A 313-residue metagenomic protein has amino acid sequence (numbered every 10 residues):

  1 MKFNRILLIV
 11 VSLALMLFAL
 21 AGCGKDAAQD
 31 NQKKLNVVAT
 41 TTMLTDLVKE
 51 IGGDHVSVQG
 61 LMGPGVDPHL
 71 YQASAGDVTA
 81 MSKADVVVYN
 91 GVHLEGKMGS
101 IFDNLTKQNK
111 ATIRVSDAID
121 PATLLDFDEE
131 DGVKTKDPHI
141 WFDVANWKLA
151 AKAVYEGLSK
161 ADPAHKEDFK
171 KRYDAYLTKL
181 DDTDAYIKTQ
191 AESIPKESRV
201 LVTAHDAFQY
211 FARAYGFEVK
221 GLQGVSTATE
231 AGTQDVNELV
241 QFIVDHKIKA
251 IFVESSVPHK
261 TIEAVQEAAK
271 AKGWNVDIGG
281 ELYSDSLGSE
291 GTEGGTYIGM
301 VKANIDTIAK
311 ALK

Functional and structural regions predicted by a protein language model:
K2, I9, A19, C23-K313: Extracytoplasmic metal-acquisition and chelation regions
A14-L17: Alpha-helical transmembrane segments
